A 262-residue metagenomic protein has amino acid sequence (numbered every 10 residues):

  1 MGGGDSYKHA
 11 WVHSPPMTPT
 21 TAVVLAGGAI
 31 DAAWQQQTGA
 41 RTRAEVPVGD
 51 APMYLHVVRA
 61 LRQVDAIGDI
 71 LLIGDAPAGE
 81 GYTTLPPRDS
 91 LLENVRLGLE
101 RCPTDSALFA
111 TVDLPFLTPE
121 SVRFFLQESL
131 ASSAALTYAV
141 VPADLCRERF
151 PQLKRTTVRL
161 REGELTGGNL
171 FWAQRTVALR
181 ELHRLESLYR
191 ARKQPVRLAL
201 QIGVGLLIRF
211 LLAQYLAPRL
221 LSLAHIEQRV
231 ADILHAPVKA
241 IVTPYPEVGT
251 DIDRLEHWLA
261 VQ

Functional and structural regions predicted by a protein language model:
W11-G39: N-terminal nucleotide-binding beta1-loop-alpha1 segment
A51-A66: A short, N-terminal amphipathic alpha-helix
I67-D75: Short, hydrophobic beta-strand segments that form beta-sheet elements in well-ordered domains
S90-G98: Glycine-rich, basic loop-to-helix element that forms the pyrophosphate-binding segment of sugar-nucleotide handling
P103-D105: Active-site acidic short loop of glycosyltransferases
A107-F109: Short aromatic/hydrophobic "clamp" motif used to bind/position activated sugar donors
V112-P115: The conserved acidic donor/metal-binding loop of glycosyltransferases
P119-D232, T243-E247: Conserved core of the sugar-phosphate nucleotidyltransferase
